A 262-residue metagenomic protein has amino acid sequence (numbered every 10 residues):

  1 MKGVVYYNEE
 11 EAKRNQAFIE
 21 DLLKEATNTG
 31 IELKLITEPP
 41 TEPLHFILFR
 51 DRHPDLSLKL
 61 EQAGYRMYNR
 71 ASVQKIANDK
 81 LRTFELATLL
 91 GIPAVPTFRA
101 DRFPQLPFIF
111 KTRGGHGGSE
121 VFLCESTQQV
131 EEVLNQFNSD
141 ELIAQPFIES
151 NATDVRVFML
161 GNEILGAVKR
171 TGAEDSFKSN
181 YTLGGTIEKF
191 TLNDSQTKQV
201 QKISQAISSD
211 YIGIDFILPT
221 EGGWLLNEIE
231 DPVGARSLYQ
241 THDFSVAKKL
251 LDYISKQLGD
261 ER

Functional and structural regions predicted by a protein language model:
M1, P39-H45, E61, R102-Q105 (+1 more regions): Flexible, charged surface loops at secondary-structure boundaries
V4-V5, S72-A152, N193-D194: Active-site nucleotide/adenylate-binding loops and adjacent lid/helix of ATP-dependent enzymes
Y6-P96: Conserved N-proximal alpha/beta basic substrate-recognition cap immediately N-terminal to, or forming the N-lobe
L44-L48, F108-K111, V157-M159, G222-S237: A short beta-strand motif that forms the metal-chelation/ATP-contact edge of phosphoryl-transfer active sites
N69, M159-L160, L218-P219: Generic beta-strand structural signal
V121-I207: Phosphate-binding site of ATP-dependent enzymes
E174-T182, A235-F244: A short, polar/charged loop-to-alpha-helix boundary motif
F177-L226, V246-R262: A long amphipathic alpha-helix within ATP-dependent nucleotide-binding catalytic cores
